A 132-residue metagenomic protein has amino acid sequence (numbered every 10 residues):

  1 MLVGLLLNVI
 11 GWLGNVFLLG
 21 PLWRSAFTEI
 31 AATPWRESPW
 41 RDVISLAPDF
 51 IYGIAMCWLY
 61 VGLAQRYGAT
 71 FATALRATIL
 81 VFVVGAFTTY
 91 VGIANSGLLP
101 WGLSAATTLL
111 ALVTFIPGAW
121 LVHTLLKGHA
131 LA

Functional and structural regions predicted by a protein language model:
M1-A132: Juxtamembrane/disordered regions of integral membrane proteins
